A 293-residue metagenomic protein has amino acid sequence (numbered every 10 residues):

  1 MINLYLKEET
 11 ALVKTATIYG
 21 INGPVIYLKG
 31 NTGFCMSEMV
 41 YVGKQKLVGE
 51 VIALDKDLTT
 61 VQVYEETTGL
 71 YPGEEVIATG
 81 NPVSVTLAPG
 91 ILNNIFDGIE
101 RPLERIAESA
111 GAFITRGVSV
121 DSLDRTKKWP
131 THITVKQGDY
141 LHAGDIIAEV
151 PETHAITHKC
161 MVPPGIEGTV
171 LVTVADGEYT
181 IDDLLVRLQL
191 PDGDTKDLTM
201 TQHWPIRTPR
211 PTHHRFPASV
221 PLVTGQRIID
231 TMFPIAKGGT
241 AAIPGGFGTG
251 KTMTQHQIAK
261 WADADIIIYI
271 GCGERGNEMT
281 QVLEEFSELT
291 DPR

Functional and structural regions predicted by a protein language model:
M1-T115: N-terminal accessory targeting/assembly segments
A53-T59, P89-E100, I156-G177, K196-R210: Short, compositionally biased
V63, T68, P130-Y140, V170-Y179: Short histidine-centered loop motifs in beta-beta connectors
E108-G165, T180-T240, T254-Q257, P292-R293: P-loop NTPase nucleotide-binding/switch module
I243: Hydrophobic anchor at the beta1->P-loop junction of P-loop NTPases
G246: P-loop (Walker A) phosphate-binding loop of NTP-binding proteins
T249: ATP-binding Walker
T252-R293: Conserved P-loop
